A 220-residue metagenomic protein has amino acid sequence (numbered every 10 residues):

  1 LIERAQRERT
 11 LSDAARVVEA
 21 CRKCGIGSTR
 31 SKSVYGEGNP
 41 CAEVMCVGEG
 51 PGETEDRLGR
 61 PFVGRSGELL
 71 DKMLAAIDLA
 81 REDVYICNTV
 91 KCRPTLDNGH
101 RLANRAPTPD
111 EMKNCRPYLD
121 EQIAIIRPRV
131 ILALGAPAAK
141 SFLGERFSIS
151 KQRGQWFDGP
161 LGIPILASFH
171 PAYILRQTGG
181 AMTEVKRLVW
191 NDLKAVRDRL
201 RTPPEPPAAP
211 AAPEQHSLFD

Functional and structural regions predicted by a protein language model:
L1-D220: A polyanion-binding, active-site-adjacent surface
